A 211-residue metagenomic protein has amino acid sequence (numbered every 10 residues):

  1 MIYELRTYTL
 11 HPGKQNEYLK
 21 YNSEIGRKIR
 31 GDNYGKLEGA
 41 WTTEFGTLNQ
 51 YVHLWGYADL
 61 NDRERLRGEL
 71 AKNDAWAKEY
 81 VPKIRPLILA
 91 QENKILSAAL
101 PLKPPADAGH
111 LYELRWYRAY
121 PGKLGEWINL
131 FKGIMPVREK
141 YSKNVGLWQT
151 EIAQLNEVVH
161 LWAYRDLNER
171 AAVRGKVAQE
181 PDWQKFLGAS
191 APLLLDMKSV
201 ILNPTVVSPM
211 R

Functional and structural regions predicted by a protein language model:
M1-R211: Short S/T/G/P-rich N-terminal loop/turn motif that feeds into the first structured element of a domain
